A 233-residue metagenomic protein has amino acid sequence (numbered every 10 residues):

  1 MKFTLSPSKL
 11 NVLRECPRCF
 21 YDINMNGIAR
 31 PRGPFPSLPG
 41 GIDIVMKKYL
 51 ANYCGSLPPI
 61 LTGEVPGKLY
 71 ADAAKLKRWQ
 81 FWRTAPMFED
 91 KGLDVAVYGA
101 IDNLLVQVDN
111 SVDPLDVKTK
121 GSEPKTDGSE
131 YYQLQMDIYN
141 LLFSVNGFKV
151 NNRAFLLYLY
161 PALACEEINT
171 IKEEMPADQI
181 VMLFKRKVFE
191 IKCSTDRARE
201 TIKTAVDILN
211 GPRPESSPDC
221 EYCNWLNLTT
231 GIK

Functional and structural regions predicted by a protein language model:
M1-S111: Metal-dependent nuclease catalytic cores that hydrolyze phosphodiester bonds in DNA/RNA, characterized by
T4-L5, V145-K233: Metal-dependent nuclease catalytic regions and adjoining charged, substrate-binding loops involved in nucleic-acid end
Y21-D22, A29-P31, S122-K125, A162-E166 (+1 more regions): Short catalytic/ligand-binding loop motif for oxyanion handling, primarily in non-cytosolic enzymes, centered on
M25-P31, V117-K118, A177-M182: Short acidic (Asp/Glu) and glycine-rich catalytic loops that position anionic groups and cofactors
F35-P39, G121-E130, K187-I191: Short histidine-centered catalytic/ligand-binding loop motif
A85-E89, V117-G128, L183-K185: Short acidic, glycine/Ser/Thr-rich loop/turn "cap" segments at secondary-structure junctions
A100-L104, V112-S122, Q135: Active-site ExK catalytic segment of metal-dependent nucleases
S129-F155: Metal-dependent nuclease catalytic cores in nucleic-acid-processing enzymes, especially RNase H-like/related
